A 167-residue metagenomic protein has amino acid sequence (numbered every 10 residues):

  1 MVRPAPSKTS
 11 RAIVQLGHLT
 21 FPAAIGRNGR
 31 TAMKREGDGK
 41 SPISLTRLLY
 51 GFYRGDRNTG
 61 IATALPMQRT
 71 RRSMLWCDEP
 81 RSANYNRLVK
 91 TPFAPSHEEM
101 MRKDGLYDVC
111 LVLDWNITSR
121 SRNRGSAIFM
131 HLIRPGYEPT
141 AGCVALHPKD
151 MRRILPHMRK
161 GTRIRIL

Functional and structural regions predicted by a protein language model:
M1-T140, K149-L167: Cell wall/extracellular polymer interaction/catalysis modules
C143: Short cysteine clusters
L146: A conserved hydrophobic position in a structured secondary element of the catalytic/binding core that shapes
